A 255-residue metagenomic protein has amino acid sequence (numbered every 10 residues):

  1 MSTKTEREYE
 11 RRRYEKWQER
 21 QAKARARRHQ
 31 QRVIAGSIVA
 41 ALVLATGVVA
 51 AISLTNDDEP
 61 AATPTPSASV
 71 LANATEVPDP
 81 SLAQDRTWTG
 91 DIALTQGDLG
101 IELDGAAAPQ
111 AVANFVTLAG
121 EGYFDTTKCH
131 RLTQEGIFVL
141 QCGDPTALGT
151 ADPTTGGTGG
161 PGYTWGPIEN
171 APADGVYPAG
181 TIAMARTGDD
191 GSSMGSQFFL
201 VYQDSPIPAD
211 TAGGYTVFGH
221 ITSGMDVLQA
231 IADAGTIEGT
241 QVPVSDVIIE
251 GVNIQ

Functional and structural regions predicted by a protein language model:
M1-Q255: Cyclophilin-like peptidyl-prolyl cis-trans isomerases
